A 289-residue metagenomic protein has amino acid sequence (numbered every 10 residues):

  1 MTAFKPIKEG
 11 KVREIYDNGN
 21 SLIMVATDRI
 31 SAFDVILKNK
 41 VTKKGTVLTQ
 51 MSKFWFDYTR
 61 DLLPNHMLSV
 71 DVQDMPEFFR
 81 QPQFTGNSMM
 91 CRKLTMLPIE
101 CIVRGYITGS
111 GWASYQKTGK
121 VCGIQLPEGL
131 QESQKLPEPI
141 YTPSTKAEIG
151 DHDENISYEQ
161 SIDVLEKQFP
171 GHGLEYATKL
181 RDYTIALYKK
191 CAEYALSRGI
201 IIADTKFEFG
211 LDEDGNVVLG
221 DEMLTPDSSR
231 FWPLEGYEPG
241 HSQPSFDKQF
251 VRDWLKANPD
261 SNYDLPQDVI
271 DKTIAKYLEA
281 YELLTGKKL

Functional and structural regions predicted by a protein language model:
M1-E148, S261-L289: Active-site loop/lid in soluble adenylation, ligation, and acyl-transfer enzymes
S21, M96-P98, R198-I202, D214-V217: Coil-to-beta-strand transition motifs
F33, W112-A113, D214, S228-R230: Intrinsically disordered, low-complexity acidic/polar segments
T46, Q50, E175, K179-A186 (+3 more regions): Generic recognition of stable, solvent-exposed alpha-helical segments in well-folded globular domains
V103, I202-M223: Conserved metal-phosphate-binding beta-hairpin within the catalytic cores of diverse ATP-dependent phosphoryl-transfer
K117-T118, L126-E175, L219, M223-L284: Anionic ligand-binding catalytic core segments
F169-A203: A long amphipathic alpha-helix within ATP-dependent nucleotide-binding catalytic cores
